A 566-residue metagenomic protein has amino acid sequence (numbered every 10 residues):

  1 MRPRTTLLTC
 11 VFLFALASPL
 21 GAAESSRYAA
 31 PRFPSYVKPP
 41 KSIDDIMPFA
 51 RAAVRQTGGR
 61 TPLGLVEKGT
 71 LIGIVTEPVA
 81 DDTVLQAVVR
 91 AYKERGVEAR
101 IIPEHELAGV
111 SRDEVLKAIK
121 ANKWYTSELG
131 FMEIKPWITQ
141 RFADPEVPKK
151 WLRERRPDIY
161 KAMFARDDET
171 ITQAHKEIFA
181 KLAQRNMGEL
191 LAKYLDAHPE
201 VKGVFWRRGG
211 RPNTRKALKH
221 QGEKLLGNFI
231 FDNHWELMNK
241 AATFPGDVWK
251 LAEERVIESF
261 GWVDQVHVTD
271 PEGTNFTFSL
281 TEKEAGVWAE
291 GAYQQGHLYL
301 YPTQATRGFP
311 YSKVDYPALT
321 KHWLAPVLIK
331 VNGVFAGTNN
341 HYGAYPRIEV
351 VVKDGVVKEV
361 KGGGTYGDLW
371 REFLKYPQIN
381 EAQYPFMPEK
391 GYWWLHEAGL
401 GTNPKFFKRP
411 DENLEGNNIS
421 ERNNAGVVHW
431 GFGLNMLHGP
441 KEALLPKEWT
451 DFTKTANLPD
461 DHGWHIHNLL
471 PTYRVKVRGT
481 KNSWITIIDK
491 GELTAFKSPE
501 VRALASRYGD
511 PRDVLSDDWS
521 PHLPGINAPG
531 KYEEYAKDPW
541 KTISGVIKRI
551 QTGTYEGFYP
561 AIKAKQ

Functional and structural regions predicted by a protein language model:
M1-L8: Bacterial N-terminal signal peptides that target proteins for export
T9-P19: Bacterial N-terminal signal peptides
A23-Y342, K353, K490-Q566: Active-site bordering "gate/hinge" segments that shape substrate access to catalytic or cofactor-binding pockets
E258-D264, P346, I466-R474: A short, compositionally biased
H267-T269, S279, A336, G399-G401 (+2 more regions): Residues in well-ordered beta-strands of folded domains
G343-A344, E359-K441, R507-G525: Dual-mode signal for accessory low-complexity, basic/Gly-rich regions
E349-V350, K358: Hard-cation-handling environments
E412-E534: Internal helix-turn-beta structural module
